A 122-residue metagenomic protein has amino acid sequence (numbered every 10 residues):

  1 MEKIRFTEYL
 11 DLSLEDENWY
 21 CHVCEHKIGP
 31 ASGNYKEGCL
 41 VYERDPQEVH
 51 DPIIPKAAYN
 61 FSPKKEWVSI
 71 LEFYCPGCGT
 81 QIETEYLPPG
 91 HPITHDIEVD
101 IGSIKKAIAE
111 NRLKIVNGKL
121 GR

Functional and structural regions predicted by a protein language model:
M1-E8, H22, H26-K64, P88-P89 (+1 more regions): Short recognition patches in nucleic-acid-associated and regulatory proteins
M1-L12, P89-R122: Short, intrinsically disordered terminal segments enriched in charged and Pro/Gly residues
D16-C21, I70-E72: Residues immediately within or flanking Cys/His clusters that coordinate Zn2+ in small zinc-binding modules
C21, E83-T84: Short, well-ordered strand-loop elements centered on a beta-strand within folded domains, enriched for acidic residues
C21-E25, C75-C78: Short cysteine-rich clusters marking metal-coordination/redox-active sites
G29-P30, T80-E83: Short functional micro-motifs and their immediate structural scaffolds
E66-G77: Elongated alpha-helical scaffolds
